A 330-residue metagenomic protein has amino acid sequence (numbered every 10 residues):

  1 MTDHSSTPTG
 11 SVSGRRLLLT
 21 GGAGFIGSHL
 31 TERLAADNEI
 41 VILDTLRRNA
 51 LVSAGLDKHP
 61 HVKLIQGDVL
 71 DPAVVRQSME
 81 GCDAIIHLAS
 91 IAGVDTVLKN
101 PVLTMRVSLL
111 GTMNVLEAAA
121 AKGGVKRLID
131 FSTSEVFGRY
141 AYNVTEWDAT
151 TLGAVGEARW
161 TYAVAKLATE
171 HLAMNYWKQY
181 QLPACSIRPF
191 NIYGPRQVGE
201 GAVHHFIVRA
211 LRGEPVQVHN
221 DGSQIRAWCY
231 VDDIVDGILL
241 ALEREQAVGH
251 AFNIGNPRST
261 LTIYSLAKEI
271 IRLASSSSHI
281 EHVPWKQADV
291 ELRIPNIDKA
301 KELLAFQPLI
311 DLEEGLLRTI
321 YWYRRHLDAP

Functional and structural regions predicted by a protein language model:
M1-R188: N-terminal Rossmann-like NAD(P)+-binding domain of SDR-like oxidoreductases, especially those catalyzing
G10, A210-P330: C-terminal substrate-binding subdomain of Rossmann-fold SDR/epimerase-dehydratase oxidoreductases
H29, N49, N100, A118 (+8 more regions): Generic structural signal for alpha-helix termini and adjacent loop/cap motifs
G67-L70, R76, L116, M174 (+4 more regions): Solvent-exposed, non-membrane alpha-helical residues enriched in polar/charged side chains
A73-R76, D83, D95, V102 (+10 more regions): Residues in well-ordered alpha-helical elements
V97, F190-N191, A251-I254: Short-chain dehydrogenase/reductase
Y140-A149, L167, H171-L242, P257-R258 (+1 more regions): NAD(P)-dependent short-chain dehydrogenase/reductase
